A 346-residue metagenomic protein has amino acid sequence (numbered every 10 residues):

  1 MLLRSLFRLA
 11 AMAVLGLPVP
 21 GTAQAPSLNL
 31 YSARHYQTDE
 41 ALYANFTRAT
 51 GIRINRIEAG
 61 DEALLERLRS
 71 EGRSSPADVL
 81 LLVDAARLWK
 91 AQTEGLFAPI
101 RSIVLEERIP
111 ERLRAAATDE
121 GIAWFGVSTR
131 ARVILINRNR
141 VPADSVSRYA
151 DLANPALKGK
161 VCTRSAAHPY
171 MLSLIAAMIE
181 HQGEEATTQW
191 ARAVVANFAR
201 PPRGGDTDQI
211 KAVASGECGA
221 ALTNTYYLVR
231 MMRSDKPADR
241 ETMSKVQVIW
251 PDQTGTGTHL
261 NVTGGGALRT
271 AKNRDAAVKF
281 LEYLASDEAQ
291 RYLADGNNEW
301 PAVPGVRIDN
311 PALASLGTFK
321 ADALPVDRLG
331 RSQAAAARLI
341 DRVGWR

Functional and structural regions predicted by a protein language model:
Q24-K90, R346: Early extracytoplasmic/lumenal segment of secretory-pathway proteins
Y31-R34, E120-W124, I136-R138, D144 (+3 more regions): Short beta-strand->loop
E58-R67, S75-A98, V104, R108-I109 (+2 more regions): Ligand-binding clamshell of periplasmic/extracellular solute-binding protein-like
S75-L80, A98-I134, A150, V161-C162: A structural signal for short loop-to-beta-strand junctions that line the ligand-binding cleft of periplasmic/secreted
L88-L96, D119-S147, A176, L260-G266: Periplasmic solute-binding protein
A166, Y170-S173, A177-P251: Ligand-binding pocket segment of bilobal, Venus flytrap-like solute-binding proteins
T263-A323: Mature extracytoplasmic/periplasmic domains
D309-R346: Extracellular/periplasmic bilobal clamshell ligand-binding domains
